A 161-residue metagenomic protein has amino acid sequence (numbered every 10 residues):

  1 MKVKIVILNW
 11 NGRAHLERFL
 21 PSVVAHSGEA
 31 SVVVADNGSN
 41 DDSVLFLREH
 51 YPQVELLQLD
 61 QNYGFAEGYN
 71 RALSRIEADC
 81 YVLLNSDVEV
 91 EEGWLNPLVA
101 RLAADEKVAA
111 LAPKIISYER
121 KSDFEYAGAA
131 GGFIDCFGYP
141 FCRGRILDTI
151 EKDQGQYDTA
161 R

Functional and structural regions predicted by a protein language model:
K2-K4, S31: Cell-envelope/extracellular polymer assembly enzymes that use nucleotide-activated donors
P21-E29: Short, acidic, metal-binding catalytic loop of nucleotide-sugar glycosyltransferases
S22, D36-L45, Q61: A conserved acidic beta->alpha catalytic loop
E29-G38, L57-L59: Short beta-strand/loop segment that forms part of the nucleotide-sugar
L59-I76, S86: Glycine-rich, basic loop-to-helix element that forms the pyrophosphate-binding segment of sugar-nucleotide handling
Y81: Short aromatic/hydrophobic "clamp" motif used to bind/position activated sugar donors
E89-G128, G132-Y139: Conserved donor NDP-sugar-binding/catalytic core segment of glycosyltransferases
C136-F141, L147-R161: A recurrent flexible, glycine/aromatic-enriched loop bordering the glycosyltransferase active site that acts as
